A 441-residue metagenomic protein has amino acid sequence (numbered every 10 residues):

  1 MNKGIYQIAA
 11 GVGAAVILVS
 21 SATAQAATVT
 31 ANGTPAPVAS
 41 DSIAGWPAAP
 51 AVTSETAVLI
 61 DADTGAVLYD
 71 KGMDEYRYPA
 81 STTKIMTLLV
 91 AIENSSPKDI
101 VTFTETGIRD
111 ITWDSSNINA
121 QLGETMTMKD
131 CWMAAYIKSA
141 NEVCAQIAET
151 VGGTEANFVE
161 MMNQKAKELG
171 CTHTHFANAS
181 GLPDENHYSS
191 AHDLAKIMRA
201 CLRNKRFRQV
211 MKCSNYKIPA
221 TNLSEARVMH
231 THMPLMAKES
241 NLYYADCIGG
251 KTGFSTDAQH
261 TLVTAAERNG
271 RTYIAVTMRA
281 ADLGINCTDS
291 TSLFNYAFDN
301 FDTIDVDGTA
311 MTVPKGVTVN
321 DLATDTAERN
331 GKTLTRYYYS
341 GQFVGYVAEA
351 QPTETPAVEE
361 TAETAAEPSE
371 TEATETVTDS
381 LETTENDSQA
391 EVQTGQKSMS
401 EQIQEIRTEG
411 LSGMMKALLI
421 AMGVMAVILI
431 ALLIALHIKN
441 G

Functional and structural regions predicted by a protein language model:
N2-Q25, M415-K439: Sec-dependent N-terminal signal peptides of Gram-positive bacterial secreted proteins and lipoproteins
G4, A24-H192, K196-K205: Active-site-adjacent loops and short helices of periplasmic peptidoglycan-processing enzymes
G11, A15-L18, T28, A357 (+2 more regions): Detector for intrinsically disordered, low-structure N-terminal pre-sequences
V12-V16, L68, G410: Catalytic-site microenvironment of enzymes that process N-acetyl-hexosamine-containing cell-wall polysaccharides
L18, T102, A177, M236 (+1 more regions): Residues in well-ordered beta-strands of folded domains
C171-T172, P183-Y188, H192-A421, L433-K439: Domain-terminus/edge residues, biased toward the C-terminal soluble/receptor-binding domains of extracytoplasmic
